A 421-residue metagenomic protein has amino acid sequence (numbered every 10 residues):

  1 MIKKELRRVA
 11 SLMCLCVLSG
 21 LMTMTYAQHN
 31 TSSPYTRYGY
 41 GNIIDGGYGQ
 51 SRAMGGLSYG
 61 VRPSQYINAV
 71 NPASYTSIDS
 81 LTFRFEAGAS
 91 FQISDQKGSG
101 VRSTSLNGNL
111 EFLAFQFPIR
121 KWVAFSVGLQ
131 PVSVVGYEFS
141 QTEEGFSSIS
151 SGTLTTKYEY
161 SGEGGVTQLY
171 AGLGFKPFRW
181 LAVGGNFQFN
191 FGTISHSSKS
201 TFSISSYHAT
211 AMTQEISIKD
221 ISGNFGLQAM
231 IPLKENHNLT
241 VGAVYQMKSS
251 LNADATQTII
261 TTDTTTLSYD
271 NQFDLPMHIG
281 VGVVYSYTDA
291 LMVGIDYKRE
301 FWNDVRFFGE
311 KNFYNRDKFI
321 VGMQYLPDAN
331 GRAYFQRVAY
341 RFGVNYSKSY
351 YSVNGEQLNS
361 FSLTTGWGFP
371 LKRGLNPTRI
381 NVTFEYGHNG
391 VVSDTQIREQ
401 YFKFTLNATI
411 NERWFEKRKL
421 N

Functional and structural regions predicted by a protein language model:
M1-R8: N-terminal secretory signal peptides that target proteins for export/translocation
E5, M13-C14, R299-F301: Short alpha-helical "patches" and their helix-cap loops
R8-S11, R37: Short N-terminal leader segment in a subset of presequences, especially plant chloroplast and some mitochondrial
S11-L21: Bacterial N-terminal signal peptides
T23-A27: Sec/Tat signal peptide C-region and signal peptidase I cleavage site
Q28-N421: Subset of outer-membrane beta-barrel
